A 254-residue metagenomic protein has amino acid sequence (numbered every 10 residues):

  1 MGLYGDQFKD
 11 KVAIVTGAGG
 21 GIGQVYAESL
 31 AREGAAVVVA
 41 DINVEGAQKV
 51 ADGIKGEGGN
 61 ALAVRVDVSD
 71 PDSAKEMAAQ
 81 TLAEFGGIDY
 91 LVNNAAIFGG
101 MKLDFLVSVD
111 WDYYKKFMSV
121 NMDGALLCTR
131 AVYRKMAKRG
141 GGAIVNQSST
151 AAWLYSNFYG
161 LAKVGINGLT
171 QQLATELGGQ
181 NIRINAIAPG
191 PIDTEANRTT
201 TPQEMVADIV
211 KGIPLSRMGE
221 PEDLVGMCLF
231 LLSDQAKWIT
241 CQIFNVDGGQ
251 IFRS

Functional and structural regions predicted by a protein language model:
G2-Y4, F98, K102-L103, L154 (+3 more regions): Short C-terminal tail/terminal secondary-structure segment of NAD(P)H-dependent dehydrogenase/reductase domains
D6-V38: Canonical Rossmann dinucleotide-binding motif of NAD(H)/NADP(H)-dependent dehydrogenases/reductases, specifically
K11, G59-N60, G87-I88, D123 (+3 more regions): Active-site loop of short-chain dehydrogenase/reductase
V44-E45, R65-M77, W111, E222-D223: The beta1-alpha1 cofactor-binding region of Rossmann-like NAD(H)/NADP(H)-dependent oxidoreductases
K102-L106, D110-K115, F158, I209: Substrate-binding pocket helix/loop in short-chain dehydrogenase/reductase
V107-L126, G141, V145, I166: Catalytic Tyr-X3-Lys loop
T129, A162-G165, T170: Active-site helix of classical SDR
R134, T175-G179, K237: Alpha-helical segment proximal to the catalytic Tyr-Lys
